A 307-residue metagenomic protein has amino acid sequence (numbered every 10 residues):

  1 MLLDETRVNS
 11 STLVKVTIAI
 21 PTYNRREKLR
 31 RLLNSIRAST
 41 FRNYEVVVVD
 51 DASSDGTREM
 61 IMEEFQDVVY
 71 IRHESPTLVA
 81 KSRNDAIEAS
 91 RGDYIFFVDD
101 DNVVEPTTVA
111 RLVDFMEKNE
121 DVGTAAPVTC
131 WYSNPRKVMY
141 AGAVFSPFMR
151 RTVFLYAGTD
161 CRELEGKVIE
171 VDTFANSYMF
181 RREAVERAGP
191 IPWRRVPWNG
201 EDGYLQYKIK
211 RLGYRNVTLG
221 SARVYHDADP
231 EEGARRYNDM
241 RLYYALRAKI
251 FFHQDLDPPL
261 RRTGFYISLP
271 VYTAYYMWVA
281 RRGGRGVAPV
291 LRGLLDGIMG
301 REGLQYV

Functional and structural regions predicted by a protein language model:
N34-N43: Short, acidic, metal-binding catalytic loop of nucleotide-sugar glycosyltransferases
S35, D50-E59, S75: A conserved acidic beta->alpha catalytic loop
H73-S90: Glycine-rich, basic loop-to-helix element that forms the pyrophosphate-binding segment of sugar-nucleotide handling
I95: Short aromatic/hydrophobic "clamp" motif used to bind/position activated sugar donors
T107-P147: Conserved donor NDP-sugar-binding/catalytic core segment of glycosyltransferases
F145-V171: Short, flexible, basic/aromatic active-site loop/helix in glycosyltransferases
D172-F180, A184-G189, R194-A222: A short, conserved alpha-helix in the catalytic core of glycosyltransferases
M240-A245, P258-V307: Non-catalytic, C-terminal membrane-associated alpha-helical segments of glycosyltransferases
